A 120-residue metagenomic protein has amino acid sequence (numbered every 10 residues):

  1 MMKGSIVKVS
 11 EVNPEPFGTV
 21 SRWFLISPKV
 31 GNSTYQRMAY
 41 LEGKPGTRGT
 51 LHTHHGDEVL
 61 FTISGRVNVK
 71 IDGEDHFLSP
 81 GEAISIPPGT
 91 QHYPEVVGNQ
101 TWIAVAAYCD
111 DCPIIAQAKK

Functional and structural regions predicted by a protein language model:
M1-Y35, Q117-K120: A short, N-terminal "cap"/entry segment at the start of jelly-roll beta-barrel domains of the cupin/DSBH fold
V30-T34, K44-T47, R66, D110-I114: Short, charged/polar surface micro-motifs in flexible loops or helix N-caps
M38-H54: Conserved short histidine dyad/triad with adjacent acidic residue
D57-V67, D72: Glycine- and acidic-residue-biased ligand/ion/polar-headgroup-sensing regions
G73-P88: Short acidic-glycine-tyrosine-enriched beta hairpin
P88-P113: Ligand-binding loop in jelly-roll beta-barrel domains
